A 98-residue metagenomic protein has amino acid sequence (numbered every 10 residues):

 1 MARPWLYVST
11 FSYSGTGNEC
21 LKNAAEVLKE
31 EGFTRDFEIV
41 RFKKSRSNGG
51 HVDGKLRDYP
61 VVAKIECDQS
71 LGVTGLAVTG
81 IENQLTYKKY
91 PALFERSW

Functional and structural regions predicted by a protein language model:
M1-D36: Terminal, regulation- and interaction-focused segments at domain boundaries
A25, K29, D36-W98: An acidic-aromatic pocket/loop used at catalytic or ligand-binding sites
